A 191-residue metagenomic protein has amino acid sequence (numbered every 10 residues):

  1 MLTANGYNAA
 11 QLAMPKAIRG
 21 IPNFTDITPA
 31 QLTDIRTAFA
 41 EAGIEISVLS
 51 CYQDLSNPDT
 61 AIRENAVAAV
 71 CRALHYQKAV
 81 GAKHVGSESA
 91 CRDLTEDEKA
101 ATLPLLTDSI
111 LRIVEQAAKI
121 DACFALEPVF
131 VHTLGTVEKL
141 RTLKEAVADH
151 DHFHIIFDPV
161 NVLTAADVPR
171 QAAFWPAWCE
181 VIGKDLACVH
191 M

Functional and structural regions predicted by a protein language model:
M1-A17, V80-K83: Catalytic domains of carbohydrate-active enzymes, especially glycoside hydrolases
N5, I44, V80, D151 (+2 more regions): Structured loop/turn residues at beta-strand edges in well-structured enzyme cores
N8-L12, I46-C51, V85-S87, F124-L126 (+2 more regions): Hydrophobic faces of well-ordered beta-strands that scaffold small-molecule active sites in alpha/beta enzyme cores
A13-A17, C51-D54, A90-R92, E127-V131 (+3 more regions): Active-site beta-loop-alpha junctions enriched in small/polar residues
I18-D26, A165-A173: Short, flexible/disordered intra-domain loops and linkers
F24-D34: Aromatic- and glycine-enriched glycan-recognition loops and surfaces that form the carbohydrate-binding subsites
T33-D34, A38-E41, L55-F157: Active-site acidic/histidine proton-transfer and metal-coordination neighborhood in alpha/beta enzyme cores
V168-M191: Glycoside hydrolase catalytic-domain groove-lining segments
